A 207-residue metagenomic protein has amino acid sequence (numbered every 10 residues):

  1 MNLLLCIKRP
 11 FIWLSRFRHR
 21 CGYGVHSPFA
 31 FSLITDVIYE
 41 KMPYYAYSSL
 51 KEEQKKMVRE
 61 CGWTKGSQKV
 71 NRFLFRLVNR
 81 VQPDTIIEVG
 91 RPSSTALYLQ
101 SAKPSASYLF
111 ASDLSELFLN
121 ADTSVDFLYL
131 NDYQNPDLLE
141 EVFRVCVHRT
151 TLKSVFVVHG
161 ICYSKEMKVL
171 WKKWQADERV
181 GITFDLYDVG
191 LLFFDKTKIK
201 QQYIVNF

Functional and structural regions predicted by a protein language model:
M1-Y129, Y133-L152, C162-F207: A short alpha-helical cap/connector motif
V157-H159: Short beta-strand/loop segment that forms part of the nucleotide-sugar
